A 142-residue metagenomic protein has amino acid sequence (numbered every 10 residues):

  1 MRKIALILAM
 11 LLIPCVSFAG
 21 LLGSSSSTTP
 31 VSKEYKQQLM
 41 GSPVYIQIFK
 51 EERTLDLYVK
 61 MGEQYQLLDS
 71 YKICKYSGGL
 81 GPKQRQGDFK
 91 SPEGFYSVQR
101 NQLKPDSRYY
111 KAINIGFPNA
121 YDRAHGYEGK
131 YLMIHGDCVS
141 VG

Functional and structural regions predicted by a protein language model:
I4-I13: Sec-dependent N-terminal signal peptides
S26-M133: Gly/Pro-biased beta-strand-loop elements
K130-M133, D137-G142: Surface-exposed interaction patches
